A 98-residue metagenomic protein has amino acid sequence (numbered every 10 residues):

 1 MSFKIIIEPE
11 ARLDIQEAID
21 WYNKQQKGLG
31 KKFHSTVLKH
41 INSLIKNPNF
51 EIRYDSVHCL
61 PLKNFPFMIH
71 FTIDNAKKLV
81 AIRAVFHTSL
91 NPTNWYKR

Functional and structural regions predicted by a protein language model:
M1-H34: Arg/Lys-rich, positively charged N-terminal/basic patches that mediate binding to nucleic acids
K4, M68-H70, R83: Residues embedded in well-ordered beta-strands
Q16-I19, L38-I45: Structural signal for well-ordered, non-membrane alpha-helices
K27, N42, K46-N49, L90: Generic structural signal for secondary-structure transition and capping sites
K31-K32, I52-Y54, N94: Short, hydrophobic secondary-structure boundary micro-motifs
K39, N47-L79: Basic/aromatic recognition patch in beta-strand/loop cores that engages polyanionic ligands
T72-R98: Enriched for short, Lys/Arg-rich terminal
